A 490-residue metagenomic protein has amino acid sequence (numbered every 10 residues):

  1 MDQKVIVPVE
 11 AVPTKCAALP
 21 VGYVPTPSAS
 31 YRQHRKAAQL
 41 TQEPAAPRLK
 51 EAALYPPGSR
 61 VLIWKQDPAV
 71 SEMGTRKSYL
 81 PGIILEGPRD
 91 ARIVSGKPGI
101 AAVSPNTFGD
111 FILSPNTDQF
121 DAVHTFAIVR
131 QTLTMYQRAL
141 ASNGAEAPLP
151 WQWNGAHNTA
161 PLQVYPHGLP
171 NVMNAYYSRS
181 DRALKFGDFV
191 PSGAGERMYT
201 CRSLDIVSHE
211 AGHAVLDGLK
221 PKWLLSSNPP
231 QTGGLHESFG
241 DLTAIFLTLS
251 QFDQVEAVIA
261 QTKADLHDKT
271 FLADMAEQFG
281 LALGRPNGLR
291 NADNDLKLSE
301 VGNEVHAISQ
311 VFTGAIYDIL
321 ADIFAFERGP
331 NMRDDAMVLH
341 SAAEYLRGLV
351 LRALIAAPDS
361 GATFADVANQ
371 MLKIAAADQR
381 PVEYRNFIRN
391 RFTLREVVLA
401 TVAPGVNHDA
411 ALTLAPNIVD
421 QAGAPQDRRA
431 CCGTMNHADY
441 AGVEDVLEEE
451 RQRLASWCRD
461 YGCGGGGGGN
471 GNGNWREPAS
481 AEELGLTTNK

Functional and structural regions predicted by a protein language model:
M1-R130, T134-R138, E146-H157, D217 (+2 more regions): Acidic/polar low-complexity interaction segments
Q119-A122, I128-V207, L216-G462, W475-K490: Zinc-dependent metallohydrolase catalytic domains
E210: Walker B catalytic acidic pair
G464-N472: Intrinsically disordered, low-complexity regions enriched in glycine and serine
